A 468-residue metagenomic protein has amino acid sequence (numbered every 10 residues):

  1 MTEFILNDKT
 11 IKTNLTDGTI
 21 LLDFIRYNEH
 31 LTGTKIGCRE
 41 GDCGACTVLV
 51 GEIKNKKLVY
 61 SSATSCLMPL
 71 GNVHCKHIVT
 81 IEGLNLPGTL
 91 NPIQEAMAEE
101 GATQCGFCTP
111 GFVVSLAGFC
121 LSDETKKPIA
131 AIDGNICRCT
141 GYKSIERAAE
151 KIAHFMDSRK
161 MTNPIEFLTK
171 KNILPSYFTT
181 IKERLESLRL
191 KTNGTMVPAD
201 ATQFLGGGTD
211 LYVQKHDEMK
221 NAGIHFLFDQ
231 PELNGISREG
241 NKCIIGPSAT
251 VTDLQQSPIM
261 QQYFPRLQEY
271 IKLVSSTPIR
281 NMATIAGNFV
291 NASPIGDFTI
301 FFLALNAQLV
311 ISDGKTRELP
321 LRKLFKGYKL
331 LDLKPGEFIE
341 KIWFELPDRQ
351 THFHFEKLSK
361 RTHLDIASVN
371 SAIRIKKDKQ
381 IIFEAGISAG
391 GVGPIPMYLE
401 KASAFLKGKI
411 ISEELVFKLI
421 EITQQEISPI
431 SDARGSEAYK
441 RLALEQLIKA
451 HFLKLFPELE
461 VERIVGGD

Functional and structural regions predicted by a protein language model:
M1-K9: Eukaryote-biased recognition of intrinsically disordered, low-complexity regulatory segments
K9-D17: Short, contiguous acidic and Ser/Thr-rich linear segments
T10, L49-V50, H77, G88 (+3 more regions): C-terminal structural segment of proteins
T16-V48: A basic, amphipathic helix-loop patch mediating RNA/tRNA/ribosome contacts
G18-L22, T47-L49, P69, T250 (+1 more regions): Short, structural beta-strand-to-alpha-helix junction motif
L31, I36-R39, V59, A98-G101 (+1 more regions): Residue-level signal for mature regions of secreted extracellular proteins and peptides
C38, C43-C46, C66, C105-C108 (+2 more regions): Short cysteine clusters
V50-I81: S4-like RNA-binding module at protein N-termini
